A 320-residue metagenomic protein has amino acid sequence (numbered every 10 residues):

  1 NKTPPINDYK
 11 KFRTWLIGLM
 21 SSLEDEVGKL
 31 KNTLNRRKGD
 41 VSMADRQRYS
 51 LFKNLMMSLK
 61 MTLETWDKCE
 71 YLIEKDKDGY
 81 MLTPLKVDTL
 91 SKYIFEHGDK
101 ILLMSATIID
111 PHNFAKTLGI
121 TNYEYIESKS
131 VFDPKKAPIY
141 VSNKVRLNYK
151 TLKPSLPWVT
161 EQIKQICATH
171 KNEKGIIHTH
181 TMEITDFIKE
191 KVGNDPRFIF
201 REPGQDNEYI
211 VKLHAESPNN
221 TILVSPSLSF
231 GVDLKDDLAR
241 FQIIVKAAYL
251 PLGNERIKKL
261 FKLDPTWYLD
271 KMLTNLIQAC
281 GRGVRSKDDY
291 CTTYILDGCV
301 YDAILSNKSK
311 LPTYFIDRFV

Functional and structural regions predicted by a protein language model:
N1-V320: ASCE RecA-like P-loop NTPase motor cores that couple ATP hydrolysis to mechanical translocation on nucleic acids
